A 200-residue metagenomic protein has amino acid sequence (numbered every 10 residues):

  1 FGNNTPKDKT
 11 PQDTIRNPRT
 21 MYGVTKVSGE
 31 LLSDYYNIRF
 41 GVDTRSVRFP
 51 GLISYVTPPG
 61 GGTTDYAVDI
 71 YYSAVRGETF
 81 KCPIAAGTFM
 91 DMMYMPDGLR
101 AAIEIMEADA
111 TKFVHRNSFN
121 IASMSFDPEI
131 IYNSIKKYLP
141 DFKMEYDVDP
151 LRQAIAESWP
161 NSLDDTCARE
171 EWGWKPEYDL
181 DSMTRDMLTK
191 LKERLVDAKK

Functional and structural regions predicted by a protein language model:
F1, G51-I53, S125: PG/GG-rich flexible active-site loop of Rossmann-like NAD(P)H-dependent oxidoreductases, especially the SDR superfamily
T5-S46, I53: Catalytic helix-loop patch of NAD(P)-dependent Rossmann-fold dehydrogenases
P6, M21, T57-G62, E157: Short, solvent-exposed loop/turn segments at secondary-structure boundaries
P6, Y66-A67, D164: Activation loop
D8, F80, F119: Flexible, nucleotide-binding loop/lid elements of kinase catalytic cores
T25, T63, N161: Short, conserved glycine- and acidic-residue-centered signature motifs in active-site or ligand-binding loops
D34-F89, M95-D97: NAD(P)-dependent short-chain dehydrogenase/reductase
P83-A85, M90-K200: C-terminal substrate-binding subdomain of Rossmann-fold SDR/epimerase-dehydratase oxidoreductases
